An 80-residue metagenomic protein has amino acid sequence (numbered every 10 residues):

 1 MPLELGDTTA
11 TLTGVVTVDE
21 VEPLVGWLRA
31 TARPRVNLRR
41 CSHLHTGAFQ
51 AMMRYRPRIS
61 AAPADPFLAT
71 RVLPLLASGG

Functional and structural regions predicted by a protein language model:
M1-G80: STAS-like cytosolic regulatory interaction modules
